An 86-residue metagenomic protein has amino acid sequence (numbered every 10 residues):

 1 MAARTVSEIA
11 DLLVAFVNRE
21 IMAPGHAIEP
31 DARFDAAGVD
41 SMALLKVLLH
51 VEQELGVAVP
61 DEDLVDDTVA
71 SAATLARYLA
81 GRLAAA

Functional and structural regions predicted by a protein language model:
A2-H26, Y78-A86: Thiotemplate assembly-line natural product biosynthesis machinery
R19-A36, G56-D63: Phosphopantetheine carrier-protein modules
P30, A36, L44, D66-D67 (+1 more regions): Generic structural "secondary-structure junction" signal
S41: Catalytic nucleophile serine of serine hydrolases, specifically the conserved "nucleophile elbow" pentapeptide
L45-T68: Phosphopantetheinylated carrier protein domains
L64-A85: C-terminal structural segments of small proteins and small subunits
